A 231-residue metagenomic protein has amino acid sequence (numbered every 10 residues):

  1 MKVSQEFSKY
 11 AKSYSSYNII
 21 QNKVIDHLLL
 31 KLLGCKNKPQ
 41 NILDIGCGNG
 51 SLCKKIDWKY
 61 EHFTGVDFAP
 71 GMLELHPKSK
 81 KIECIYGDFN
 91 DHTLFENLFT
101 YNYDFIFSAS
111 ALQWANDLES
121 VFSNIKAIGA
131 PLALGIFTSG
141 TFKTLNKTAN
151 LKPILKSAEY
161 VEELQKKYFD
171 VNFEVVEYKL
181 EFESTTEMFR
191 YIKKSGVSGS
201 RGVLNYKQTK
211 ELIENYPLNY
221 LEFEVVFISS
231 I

Functional and structural regions predicted by a protein language model:
M1-N37, S51, M72: Conserved class I S-adenosyl-L-methionine
Y17-I20, N49, P153, N172-I231: Conserved Class I S-adenosyl-L-methionine
Q40, E61, D104, A130: Conserved acidic residues
L43-F95: Class I SAM-dependent methyltransferase SAM/SAH-binding core
F95-F105: A short acidic, Gly/Pro-enriched loop at the edge of an enzyme's catalytic core that lines a small-molecule cofactor
F105-D117: A short SAM/SAH-binding and catalytic strip from SAM-dependent methyltransferases
E119, P131-E183, S198-Y206: Conserved catalytic/acceptor-binding region of the Class I
I125: Class I S-adenosylmethionine-dependent transferase superfamily signal
